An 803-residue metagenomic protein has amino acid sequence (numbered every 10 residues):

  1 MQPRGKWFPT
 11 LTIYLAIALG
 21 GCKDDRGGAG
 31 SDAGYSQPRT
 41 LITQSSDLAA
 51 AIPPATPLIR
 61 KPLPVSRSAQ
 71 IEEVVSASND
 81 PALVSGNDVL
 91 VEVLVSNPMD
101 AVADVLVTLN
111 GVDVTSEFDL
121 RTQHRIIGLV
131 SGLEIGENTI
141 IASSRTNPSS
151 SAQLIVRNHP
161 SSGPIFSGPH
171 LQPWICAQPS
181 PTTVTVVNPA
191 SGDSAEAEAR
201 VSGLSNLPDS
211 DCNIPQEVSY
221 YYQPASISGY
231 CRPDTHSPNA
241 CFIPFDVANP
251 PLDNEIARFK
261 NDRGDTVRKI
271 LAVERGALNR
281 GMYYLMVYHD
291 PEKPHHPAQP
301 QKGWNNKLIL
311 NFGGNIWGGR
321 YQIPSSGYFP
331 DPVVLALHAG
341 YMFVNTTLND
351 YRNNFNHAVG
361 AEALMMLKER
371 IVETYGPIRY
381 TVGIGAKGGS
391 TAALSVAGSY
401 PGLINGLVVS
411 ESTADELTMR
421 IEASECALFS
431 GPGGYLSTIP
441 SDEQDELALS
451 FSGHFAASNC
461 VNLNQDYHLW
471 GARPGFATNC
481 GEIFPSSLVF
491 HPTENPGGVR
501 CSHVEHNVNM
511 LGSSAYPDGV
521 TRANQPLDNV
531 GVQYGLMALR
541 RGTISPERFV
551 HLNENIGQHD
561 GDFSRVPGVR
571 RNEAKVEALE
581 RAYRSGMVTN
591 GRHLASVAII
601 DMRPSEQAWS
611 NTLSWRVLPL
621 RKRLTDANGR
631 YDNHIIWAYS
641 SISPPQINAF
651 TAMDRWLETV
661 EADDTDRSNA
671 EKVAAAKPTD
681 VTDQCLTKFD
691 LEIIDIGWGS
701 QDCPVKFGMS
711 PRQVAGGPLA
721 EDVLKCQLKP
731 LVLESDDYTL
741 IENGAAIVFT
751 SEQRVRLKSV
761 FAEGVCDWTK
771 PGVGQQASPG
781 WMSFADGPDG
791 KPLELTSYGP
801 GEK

Functional and structural regions predicted by a protein language model:
Q2-L11: Bacterial N-terminal signal peptides that target proteins for export
L11-I17: Hydrophobic alpha-helical targeting segments used for export or membrane insertion
L19-G21: C-terminal motif of bacterial Sec signal peptides marking the signal peptidase cleavage site
K23-R26: Bacterial signal peptide processing site
G30-G34: Acidic, glycine-rich segments characteristic of secretory precursors and extracytoplasmic regions
Y35-K803: C-terminal His-loop and adjacent cap/lid subdomain of alpha/beta-hydrolase
